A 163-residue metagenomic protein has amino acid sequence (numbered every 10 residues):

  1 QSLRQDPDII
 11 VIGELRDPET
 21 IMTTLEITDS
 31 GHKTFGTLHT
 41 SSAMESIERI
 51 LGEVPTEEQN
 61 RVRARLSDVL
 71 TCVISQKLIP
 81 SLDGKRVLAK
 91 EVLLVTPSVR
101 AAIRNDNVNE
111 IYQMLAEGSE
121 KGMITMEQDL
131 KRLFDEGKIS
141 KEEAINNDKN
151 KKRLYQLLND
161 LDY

Functional and structural regions predicted by a protein language model:
Q1-Y163: Short, flexible helix-loop junctions that flank or precede catalytic/ligand sites
